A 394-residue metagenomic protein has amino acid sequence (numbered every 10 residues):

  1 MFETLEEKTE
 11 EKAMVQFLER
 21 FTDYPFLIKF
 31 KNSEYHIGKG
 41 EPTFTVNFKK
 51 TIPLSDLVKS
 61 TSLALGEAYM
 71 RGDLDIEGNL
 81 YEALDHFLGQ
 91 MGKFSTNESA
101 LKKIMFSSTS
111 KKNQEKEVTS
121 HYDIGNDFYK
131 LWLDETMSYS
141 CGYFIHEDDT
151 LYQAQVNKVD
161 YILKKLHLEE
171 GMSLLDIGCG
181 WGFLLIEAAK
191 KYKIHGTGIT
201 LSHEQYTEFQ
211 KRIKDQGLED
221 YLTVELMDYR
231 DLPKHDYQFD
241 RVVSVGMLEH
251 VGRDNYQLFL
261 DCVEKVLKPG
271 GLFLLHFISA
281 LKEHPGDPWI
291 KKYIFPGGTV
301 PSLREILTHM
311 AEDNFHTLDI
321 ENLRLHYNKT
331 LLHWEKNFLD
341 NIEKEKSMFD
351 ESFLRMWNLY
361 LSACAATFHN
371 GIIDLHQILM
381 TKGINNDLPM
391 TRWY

Functional and structural regions predicted by a protein language model:
M1-Q155, Y161: Feature captures hydrophobic
E170-G178: Conserved class I S-adenosyl-L-methionine
W181-Y192: Conserved SAM-binding loop of SAM-dependent methyltransferases across substrates and taxa, primarily the Class I
G217-R230: Conserved SAM-binding strand-loop segment of SAM-dependent methyltransferases
R230-V242: A short acidic, Gly/Pro-enriched loop at the edge of an enzyme's catalytic core that lines a small-molecule cofactor
Q257-P269: A short glycine-rich, Lys/Arg-flanked "PGG" loop and its adjoining helix->strand segment in the class I
G270-I278: Conserved beta-strand signature within the Rossmann-like core of class I S-adenosyl-L-methionine
I278-L388, R392-Y394: Substrate-binding/catalytic lobe of Class I Rossmann-like enzymes that use SAM or dcSAM, i.e., the mid-to-C-terminal
